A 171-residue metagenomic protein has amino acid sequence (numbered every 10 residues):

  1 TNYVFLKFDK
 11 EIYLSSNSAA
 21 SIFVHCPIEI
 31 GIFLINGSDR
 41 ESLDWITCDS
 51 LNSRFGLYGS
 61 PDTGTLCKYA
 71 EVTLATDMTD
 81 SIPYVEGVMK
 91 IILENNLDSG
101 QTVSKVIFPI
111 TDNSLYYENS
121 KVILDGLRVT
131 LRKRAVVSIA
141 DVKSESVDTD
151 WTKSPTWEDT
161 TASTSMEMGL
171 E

Functional and structural regions predicted by a protein language model:
T1-E171: Interface-prone segments of viral and bacterial extracellular assemblies
